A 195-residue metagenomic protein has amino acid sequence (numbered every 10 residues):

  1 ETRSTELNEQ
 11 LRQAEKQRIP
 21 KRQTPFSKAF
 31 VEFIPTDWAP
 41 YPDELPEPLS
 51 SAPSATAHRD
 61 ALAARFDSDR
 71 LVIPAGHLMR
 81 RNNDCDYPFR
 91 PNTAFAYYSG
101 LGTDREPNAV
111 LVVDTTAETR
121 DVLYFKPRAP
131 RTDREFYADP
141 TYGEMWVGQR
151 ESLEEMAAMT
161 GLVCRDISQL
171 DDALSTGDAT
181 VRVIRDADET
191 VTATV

Functional and structural regions predicted by a protein language model:
E1-V195: A composition/biophysics-driven feature that prefers long, compositionally simple stretches
